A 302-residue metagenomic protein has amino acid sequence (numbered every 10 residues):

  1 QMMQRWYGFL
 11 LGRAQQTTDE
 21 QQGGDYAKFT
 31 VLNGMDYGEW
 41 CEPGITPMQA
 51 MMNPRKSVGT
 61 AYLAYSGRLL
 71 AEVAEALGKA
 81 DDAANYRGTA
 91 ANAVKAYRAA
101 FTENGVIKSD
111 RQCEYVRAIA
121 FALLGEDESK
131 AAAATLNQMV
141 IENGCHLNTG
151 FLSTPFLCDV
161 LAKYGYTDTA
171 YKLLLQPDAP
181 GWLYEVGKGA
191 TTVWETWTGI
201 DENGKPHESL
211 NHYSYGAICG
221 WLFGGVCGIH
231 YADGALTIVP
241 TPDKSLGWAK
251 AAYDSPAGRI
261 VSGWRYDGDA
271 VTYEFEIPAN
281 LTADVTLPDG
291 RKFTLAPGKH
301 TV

Functional and structural regions predicted by a protein language model:
Q1, Y62-K79, R117-D127, P155-Y164 (+1 more regions): Well-ordered alpha-helical scaffold segments within catalytic/enzyme domains
Q1-G59, A74-I119: Active-site acid/base region of carbohydrate-active enzymes
M2-Q22, R87-G105, G125-C145, Y166-E185: Long, well-ordered core segments of solenoidal/helical folds
Q4, S57-A64, A80, A84-R87 (+8 more regions): Conserved structured core elements
Q4-Y7, L11, A71-A74, C158 (+3 more regions): Non-transmembrane alpha-helical segments in soluble domains of secreted/periplasmic/extracellular proteins
G12-A27, R98-D110, L147-A162, V186-T196 (+1 more regions): Charged/polar, low-hydrophobicity segments characteristic of intrinsically disordered regions and flexible loops
G44-Y62, A99-Y115, F121-L124, L136-T154 (+1 more regions): Solvent-exposed loop and edge beta-strand segments that line ligand/cofactor-binding and catalytic clefts
G88, D168-V302: Non-catalytic C-terminal accessory modules of carbohydrate-active enzymes
